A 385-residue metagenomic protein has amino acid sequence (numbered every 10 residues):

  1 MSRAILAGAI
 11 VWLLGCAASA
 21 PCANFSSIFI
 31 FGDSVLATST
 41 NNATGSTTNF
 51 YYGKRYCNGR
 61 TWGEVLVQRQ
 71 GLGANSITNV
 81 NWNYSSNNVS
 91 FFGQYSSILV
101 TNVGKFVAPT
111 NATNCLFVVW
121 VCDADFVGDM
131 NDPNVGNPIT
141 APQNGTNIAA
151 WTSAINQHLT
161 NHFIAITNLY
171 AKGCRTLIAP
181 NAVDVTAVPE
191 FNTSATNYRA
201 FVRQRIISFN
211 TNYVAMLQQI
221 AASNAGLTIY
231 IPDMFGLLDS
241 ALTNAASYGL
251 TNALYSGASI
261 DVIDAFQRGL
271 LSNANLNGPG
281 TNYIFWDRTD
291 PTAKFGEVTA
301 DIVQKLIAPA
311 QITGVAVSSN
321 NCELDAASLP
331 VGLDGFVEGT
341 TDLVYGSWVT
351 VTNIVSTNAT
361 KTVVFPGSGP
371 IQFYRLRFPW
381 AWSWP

Functional and structural regions predicted by a protein language model:
M1-S2: N-terminal secretory signal peptides that target proteins for export/translocation
I5-A17: Bacterial N-terminal signal peptides
A9, A20-A310: Conserved active-site regions of diverse hydrolases
L13, G63, N83, T152 (+2 more regions): Short linear interaction motif-like sites in intrinsically disordered regions of transcription factors
L14, V183, I260-I263, L324 (+2 more regions): Intrinsic disorder/low-complexity signal
A17, A112, N224-G226, G332 (+1 more regions): Short, well-ordered coil/turn elements that cap or connect secondary structure elements
A308-P385: Short, composition-biased motifs enriched in small/polar/acidic residues
